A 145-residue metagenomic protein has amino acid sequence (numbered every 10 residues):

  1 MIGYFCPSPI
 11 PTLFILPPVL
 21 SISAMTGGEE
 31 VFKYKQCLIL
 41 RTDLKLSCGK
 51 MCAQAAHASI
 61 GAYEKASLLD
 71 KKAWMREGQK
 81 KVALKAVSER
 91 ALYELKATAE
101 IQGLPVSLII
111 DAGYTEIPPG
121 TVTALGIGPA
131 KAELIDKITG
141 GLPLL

Functional and structural regions predicted by a protein language model:
I15, L20-S21: Short, positively charged and aromatic/hydrophobic N-terminal segments
S21, C37-I39, E77-V87, E100-L145: Short basic, glycine-rich beta-strand/loop surfaces that mediate nucleic-acid
E29, K33-C37, R41-A66: Glycine- and Gly-Pro-enriched alpha-helical subdomains that act as flexible, kink-prone "lid/hinge" or packing modules
A56, E64-R90: Compact, glycine-rich, soluble single-domain proteins
R90-K96: Short amphipathic alpha-helices within nucleic acid-binding modules
